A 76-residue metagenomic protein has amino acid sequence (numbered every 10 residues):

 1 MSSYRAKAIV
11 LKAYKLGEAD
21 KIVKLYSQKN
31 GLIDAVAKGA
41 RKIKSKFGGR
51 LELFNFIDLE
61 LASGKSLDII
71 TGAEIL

Functional and structural regions predicted by a protein language model:
S2-L76: A surface-exposed, charged beta-strand/loop segment in the N-terminal or early-internal portion of soluble proteins
